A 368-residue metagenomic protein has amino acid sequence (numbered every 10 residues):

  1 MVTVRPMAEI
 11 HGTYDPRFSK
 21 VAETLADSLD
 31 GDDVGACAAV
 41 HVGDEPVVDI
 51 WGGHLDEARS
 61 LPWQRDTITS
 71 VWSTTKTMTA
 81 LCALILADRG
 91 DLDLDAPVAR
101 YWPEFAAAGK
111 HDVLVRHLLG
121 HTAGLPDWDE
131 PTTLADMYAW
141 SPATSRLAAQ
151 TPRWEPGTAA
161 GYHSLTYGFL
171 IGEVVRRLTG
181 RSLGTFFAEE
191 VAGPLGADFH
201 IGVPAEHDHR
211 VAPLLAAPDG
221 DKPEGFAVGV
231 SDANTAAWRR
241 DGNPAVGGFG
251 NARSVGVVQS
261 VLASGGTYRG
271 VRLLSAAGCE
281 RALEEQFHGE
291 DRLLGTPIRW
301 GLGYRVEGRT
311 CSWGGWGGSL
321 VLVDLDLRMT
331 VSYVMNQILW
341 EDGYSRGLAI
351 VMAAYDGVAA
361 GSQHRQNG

Functional and structural regions predicted by a protein language model:
V2-H54, D66-S70, A159, R176-P194 (+1 more regions): Catalytic loop of the DD-peptidase/beta-lactamase superfamily, centered on the K-T-G motif and neighboring
A26, A123, A148-P152, G172 (+1 more regions): Amphipathic, well-packed alpha-helical segments that form the structural scaffold of globular domains
D27-H41, A58-L118, E155-L165, N243-V246: Short active-site loop at a secondary-structure junction that contains or immediately precedes the catalytic residue(s)
L61, A149-R153, A237-R240: Acidic/His metal-coordination segments adjacent to aromatic residues that form catalytic metal sites in metalloenzymes
R65, S70-T74, D88-E130, A149 (+2 more regions): Active-site helix/loop module of the DD-peptidase/beta-lactamase fold, centered on the serine-lysine SxxK catalytic
T79-A80, Y167-G172, V255-V257: Well-ordered alpha-helical segments within folded domains of soluble proteins
L118, R146-L147, A282, A354: A generic structural signal for nonpolar/aromatic side chains embedded in well-ordered alpha-helices
T132-M137, S145-A149, R153-E155, A160-Y162 (+3 more regions): Recognition helices and adjacent regulatory flanks at domain boundaries
